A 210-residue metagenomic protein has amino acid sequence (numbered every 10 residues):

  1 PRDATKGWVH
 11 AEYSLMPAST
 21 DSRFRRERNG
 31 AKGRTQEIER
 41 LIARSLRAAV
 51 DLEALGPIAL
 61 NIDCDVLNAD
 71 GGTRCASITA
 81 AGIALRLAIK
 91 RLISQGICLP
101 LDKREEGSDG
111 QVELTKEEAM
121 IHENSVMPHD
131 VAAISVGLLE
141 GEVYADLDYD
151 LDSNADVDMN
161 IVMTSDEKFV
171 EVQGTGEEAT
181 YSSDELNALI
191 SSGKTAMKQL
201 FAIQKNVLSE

Functional and structural regions predicted by a protein language model:
P1-E210: Polyanion-binding surfaces on beta-sheet-dominated domains and ring/shell assemblies
